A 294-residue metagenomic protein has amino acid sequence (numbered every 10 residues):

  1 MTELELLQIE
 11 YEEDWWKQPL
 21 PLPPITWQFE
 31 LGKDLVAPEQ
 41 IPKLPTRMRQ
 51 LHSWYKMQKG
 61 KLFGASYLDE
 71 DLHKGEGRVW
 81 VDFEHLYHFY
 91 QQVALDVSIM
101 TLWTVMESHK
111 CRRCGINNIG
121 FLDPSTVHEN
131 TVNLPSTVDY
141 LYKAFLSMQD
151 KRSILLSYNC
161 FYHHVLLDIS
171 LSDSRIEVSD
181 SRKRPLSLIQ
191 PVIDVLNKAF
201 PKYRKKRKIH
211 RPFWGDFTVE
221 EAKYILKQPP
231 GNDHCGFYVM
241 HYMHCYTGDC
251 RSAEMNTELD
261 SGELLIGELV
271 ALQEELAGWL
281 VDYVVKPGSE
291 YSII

Functional and structural regions predicted by a protein language model:
M1-I294: Enzymes acting in ubiquitin/UBL processing and closely related pathways, dominated by cysteine-dependent isopeptidases
